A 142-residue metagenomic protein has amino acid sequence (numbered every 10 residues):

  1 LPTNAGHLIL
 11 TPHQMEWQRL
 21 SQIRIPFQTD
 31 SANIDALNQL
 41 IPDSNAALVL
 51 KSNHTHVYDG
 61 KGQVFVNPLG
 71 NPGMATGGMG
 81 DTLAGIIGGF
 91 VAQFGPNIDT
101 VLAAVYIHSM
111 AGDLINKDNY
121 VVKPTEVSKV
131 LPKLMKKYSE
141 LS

Functional and structural regions predicted by a protein language model:
L1-L69, K136, E140: Glycine-rich phosphate/dinucleotide-binding loop and adjoining beta-alpha-beta core of small-molecule
R19, T76-I107: Short, small-residue alpha-helix embedded
I25-A32, G95-L102, Y120: Short, charged, surface-exposed loops that flank catalytic or proteolytic processing sites
P26, D81, A92-Q93, K133 (+1 more regions): Short, well-ordered loop/turn and helix-capping segments at boundaries between secondary-structure elements and domains
F27, I107-M110: A short structural micro-motif
D35, F65, A84-G85, I98 (+1 more regions): Feature representing long, continuous alpha-helical segments
G70-M74: Glycine-rich phosphate/pyrophosphate-binding beta-alpha loops
M110-S142: Charged C-terminal helix
